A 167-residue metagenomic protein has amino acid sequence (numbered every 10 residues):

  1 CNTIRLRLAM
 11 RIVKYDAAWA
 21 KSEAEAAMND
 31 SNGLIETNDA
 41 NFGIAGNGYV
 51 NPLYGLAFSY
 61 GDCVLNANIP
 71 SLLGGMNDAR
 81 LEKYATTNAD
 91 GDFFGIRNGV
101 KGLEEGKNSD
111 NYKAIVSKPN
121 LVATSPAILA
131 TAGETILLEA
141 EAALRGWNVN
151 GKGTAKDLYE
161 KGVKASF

Functional and structural regions predicted by a protein language model:
C1: Aromatic-lined, polymer-binding surfaces characteristic of secreted/periplasmic polysaccharide-degrading enzymes
L8-A9, A142: TPR/TPR-like alpha-solenoid repeats
R11-A17, W147-N148: Short coil/turn linking the two alpha-helices of tandem helical-hairpin repeats
A20-E139, L144-R145, N150-F167: Hydrophobic-face positions in mid-chain alpha helices that act as interaction patches
